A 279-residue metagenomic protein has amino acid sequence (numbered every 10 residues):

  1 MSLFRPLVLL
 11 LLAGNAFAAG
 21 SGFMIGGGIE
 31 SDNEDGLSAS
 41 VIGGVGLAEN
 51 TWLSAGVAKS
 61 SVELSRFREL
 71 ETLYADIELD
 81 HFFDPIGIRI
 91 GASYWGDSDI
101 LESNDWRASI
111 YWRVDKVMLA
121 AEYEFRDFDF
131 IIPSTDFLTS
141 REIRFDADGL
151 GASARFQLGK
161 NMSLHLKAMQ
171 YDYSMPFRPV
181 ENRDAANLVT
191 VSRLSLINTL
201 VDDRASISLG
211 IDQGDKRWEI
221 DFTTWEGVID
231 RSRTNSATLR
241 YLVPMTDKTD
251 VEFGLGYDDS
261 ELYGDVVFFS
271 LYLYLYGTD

Functional and structural regions predicted by a protein language model:
M1-M24, A48-W52, P85-I86, G159 (+1 more regions): Cleavable N-terminal export/targeting peptides
A18-S65, T72-Y74, V189-S192, Y274-Y276: Short glycine/proline- and aromatic-enriched beta-strand/turn motifs that initiate or cap beta-hairpins
I25-S31, A55-K59, I90-Y94, A108 (+4 more regions): Transmembrane beta-barrel strands of outer-membrane/channel proteins
S31-D35, S65-L73, D97-N104, Y111 (+4 more regions): Replace "Gram-negative outer membrane beta-barrel proteins" with "bacterial and organellar outer membrane beta-barrel
S38-I42, Y74-E78, D105-S109, M118 (+6 more regions): Membrane-embedded beta-strand positions in outer-membrane beta-barrel channels/transporters
G46-N50, F82-I86, R113-V117, R126 (+4 more regions): Outer-membrane beta-barrel channels and translocator barrels
D115-I132, D136-W225: Detector for outer-membrane/organellar transmembrane beta-barrel domains, recognizing the amphipathic beta-strand
I207-Q213, Y263-D279: Outer-membrane beta-barrel "beta-signal"
